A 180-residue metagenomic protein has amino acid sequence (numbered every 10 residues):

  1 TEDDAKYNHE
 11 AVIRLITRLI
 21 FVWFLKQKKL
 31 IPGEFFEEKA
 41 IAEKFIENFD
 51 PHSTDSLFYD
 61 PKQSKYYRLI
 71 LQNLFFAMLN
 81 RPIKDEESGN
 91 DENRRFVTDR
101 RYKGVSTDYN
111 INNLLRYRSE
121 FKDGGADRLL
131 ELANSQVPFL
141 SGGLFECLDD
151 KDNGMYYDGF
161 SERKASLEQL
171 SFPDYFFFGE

Functional and structural regions predicted by a protein language model:
T1-E180: Preference for the N-terminal adenyl/adenosyl cofactor-binding alpha/beta module
